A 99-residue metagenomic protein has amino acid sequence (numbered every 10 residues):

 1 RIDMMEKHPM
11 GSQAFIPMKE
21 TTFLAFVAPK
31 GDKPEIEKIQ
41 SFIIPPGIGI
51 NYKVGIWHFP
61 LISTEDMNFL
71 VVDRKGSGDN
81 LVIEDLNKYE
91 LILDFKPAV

Functional and structural regions predicted by a protein language model:
R1-S41, D73-N87, L91-V99: Non-catalytic, conserved peripheral segments adjacent to functional cores
Q13, I50, M67: Residue-level detector of short, conserved catalytic/binding motifs and their immediate flanks
I43-W57: Conserved metal-binding segment of the jelly-roll/cupin
P46, L61, E65, N87-E90: Solvent-exposed, flexible loop/coil residues
V54-L70: Ligand-binding loop in jelly-roll beta-barrel domains
